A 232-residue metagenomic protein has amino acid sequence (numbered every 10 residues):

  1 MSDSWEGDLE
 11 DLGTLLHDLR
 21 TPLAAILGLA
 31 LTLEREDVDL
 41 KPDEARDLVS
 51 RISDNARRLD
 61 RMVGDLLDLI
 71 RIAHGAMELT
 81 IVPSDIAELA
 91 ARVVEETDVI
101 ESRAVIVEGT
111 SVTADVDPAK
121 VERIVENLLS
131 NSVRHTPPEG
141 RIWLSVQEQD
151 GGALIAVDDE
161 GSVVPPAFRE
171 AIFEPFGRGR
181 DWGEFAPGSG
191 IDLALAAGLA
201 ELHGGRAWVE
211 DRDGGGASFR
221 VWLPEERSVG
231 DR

Functional and structural regions predicted by a protein language model:
D54-L59: Short alpha-helical segment of the dimerization/phosphotransfer core of two-component systems
H74-L79, G109, T113-V116: Conserved micro-motifs of the catalytic ATP-binding
S132-V133: Short helix-loop "hinge" at the ATP-lid/N-box region of the Bergerat-fold HATPase_c
V164-F176: Short conserved segment of the HATPase_c
G177-P187: Glycine-rich ATP-lid/hinge loop adjacent to the conserved G-boxes
G204-E210: Glycine-rich ATP-binding loops of the HATPase_c
